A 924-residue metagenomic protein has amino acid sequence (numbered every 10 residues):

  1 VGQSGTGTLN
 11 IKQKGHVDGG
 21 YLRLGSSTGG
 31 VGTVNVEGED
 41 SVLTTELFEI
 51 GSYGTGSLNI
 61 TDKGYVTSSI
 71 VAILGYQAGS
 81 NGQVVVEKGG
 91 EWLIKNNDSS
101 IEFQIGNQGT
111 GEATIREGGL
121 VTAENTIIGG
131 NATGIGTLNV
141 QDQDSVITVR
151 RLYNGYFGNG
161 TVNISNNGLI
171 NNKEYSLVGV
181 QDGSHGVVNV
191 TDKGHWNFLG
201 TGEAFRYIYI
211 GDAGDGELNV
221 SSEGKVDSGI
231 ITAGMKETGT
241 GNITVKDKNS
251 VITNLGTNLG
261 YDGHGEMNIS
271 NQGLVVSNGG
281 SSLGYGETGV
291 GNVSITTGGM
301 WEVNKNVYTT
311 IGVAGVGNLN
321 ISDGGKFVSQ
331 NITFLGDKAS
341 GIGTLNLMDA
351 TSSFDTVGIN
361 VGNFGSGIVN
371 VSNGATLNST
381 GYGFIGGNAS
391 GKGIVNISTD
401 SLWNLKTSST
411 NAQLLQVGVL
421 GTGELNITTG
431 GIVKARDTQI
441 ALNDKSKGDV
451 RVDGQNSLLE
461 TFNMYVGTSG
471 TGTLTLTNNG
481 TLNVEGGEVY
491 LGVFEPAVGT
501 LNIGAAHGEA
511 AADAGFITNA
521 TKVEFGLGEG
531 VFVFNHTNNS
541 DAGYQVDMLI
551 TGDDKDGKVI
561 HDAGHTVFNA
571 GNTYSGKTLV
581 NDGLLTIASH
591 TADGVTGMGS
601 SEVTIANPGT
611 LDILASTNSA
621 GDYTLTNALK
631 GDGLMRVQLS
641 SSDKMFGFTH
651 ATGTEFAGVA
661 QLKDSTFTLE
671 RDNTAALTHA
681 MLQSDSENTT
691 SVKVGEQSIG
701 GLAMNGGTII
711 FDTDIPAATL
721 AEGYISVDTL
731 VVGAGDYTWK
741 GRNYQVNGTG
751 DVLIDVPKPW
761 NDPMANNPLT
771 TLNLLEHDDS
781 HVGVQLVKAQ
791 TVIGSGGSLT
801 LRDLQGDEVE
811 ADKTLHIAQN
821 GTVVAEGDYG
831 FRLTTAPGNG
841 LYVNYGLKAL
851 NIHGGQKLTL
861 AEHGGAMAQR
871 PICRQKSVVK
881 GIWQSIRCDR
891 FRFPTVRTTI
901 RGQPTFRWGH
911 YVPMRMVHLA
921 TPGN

Functional and structural regions predicted by a protein language model:
V1, L9-I11, V17, L22-L24 (+53 more regions): Fold-core signature of tandem repeat domains
V1-K12, A113, L218, L319 (+3 more regions): N-terminal segments that cap or nucleate solenoid repeat domains
G5, G54, D98-S100, G109 (+16 more regions): Short "repeat-start/strand-capping" segments in structured domains, especially the N-termini of parallel beta-helix
L9, V34, L58, G82-V86 (+36 more regions): Extracellular beta-strand repeat scaffolds in secreted/surface proteins
K14, K63, G89, Q108 (+25 more regions): Tight coil/turn sites that cap or link beta-strands
D18-G20, T44-T45, T67-S69, N96-S100 (+21 more regions): Surface-exposed loop/turn positions within long extracellular repeat scaffolds, especially the passenger domains
T475, N483-E488, V493-K522, N705-G846 (+2 more regions): Extracellular, surface-exposed repeat/solenoid domains
